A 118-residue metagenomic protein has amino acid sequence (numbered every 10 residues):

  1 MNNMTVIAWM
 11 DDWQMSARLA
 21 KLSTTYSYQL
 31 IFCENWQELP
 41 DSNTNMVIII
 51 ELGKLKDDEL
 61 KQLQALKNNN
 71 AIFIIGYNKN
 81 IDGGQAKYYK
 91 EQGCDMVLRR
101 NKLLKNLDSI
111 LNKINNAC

Functional and structural regions predicted by a protein language model:
N2-Q29: Short, charged N-terminal beta->alpha structural module
S23-S42: A short, well-structured beta->alpha microelement
S42-I50: Short acidic/histidine-rich motifs immediately flanking catalytic phosphotransfer sites in two-component signaling
I49-A65: Conserved phosphotransfer microenvironments
A65-G76: Short beta-strand/loop segments at the ligand-binding rim of alpha/beta enzyme cores
I81-D95: Alpha4 helix (beta4-alpha4-beta5 surface) of REC/receiver domains from two-component response regulators
G93-N106: Output/docking surface of receiver
D108-C118: A charged, well-structured terminal subsegment
